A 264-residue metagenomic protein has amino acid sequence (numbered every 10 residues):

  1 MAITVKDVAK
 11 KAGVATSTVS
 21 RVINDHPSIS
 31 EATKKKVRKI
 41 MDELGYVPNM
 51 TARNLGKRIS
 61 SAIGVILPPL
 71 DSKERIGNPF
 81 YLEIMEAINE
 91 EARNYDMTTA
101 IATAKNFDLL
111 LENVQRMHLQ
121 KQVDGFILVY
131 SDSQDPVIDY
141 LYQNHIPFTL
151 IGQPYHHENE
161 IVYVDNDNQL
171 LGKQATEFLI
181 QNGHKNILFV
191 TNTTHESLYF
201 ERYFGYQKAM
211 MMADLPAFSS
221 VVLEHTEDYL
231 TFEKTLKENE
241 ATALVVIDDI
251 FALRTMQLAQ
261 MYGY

Functional and structural regions predicted by a protein language model:
M1, S30, G77-Y81, D165-N168 (+2 more regions): Short, conserved glycine- and acidic-residue-centered signature motifs in active-site or ligand-binding loops
M1-S61: N-terminal helix-turn-helix DNA-binding module of bacterial transcription factors
A15, S61, D124, K185-N186 (+1 more regions): Short acidic/polar active-site loop segments enriched in Thr and Asp
E43, A87-Y95, Y142-L150, Y155-Y264: Bacterial carbohydrate/catabolite-sensing allosteric modules
Y46-E112: Amphipathic helical "hinge" segments at domain boundaries
N106-D108, V129-D135, T226-E227, D249-F251: Short beta->alpha connector loops
L110-Q122, D228-N239: Short, well-structured alpha-helical segments in soluble
L111-L128, D132-D167: Short beta-strand-centered segments that line the small-molecule binding cleft or hinge of alpha/beta clamshell
